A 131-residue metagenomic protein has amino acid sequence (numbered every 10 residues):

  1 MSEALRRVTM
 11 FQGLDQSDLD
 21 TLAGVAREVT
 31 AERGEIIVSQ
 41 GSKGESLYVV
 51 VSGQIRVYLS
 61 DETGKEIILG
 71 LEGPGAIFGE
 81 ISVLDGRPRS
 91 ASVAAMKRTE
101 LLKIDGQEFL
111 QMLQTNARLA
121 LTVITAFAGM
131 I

Functional and structural regions predicted by a protein language model:
M1-R33, S82-V83, T115: Cyclic nucleotide-binding regulatory module and flanking cytosolic helices
Q12, V29, I36, Y48 (+3 more regions): Residues that recognize and position ribonucleotide moieties
A26, G44-E45: Short loop/turn microsegments at loop-to-beta-strand junctions
G34, E45-Y58, G73-G75: Glycine- and acidic-residue-biased ligand/ion/polar-headgroup-sensing regions
I37-S42: Short phosphate-coordinating micro-motif centered on Lys-Gly-acidic
I55-I67: A short beta-strand-loop-beta hairpin characteristic of the jelly-roll/cupin
I68-G129: Cyclic-nucleotide recognition modules
